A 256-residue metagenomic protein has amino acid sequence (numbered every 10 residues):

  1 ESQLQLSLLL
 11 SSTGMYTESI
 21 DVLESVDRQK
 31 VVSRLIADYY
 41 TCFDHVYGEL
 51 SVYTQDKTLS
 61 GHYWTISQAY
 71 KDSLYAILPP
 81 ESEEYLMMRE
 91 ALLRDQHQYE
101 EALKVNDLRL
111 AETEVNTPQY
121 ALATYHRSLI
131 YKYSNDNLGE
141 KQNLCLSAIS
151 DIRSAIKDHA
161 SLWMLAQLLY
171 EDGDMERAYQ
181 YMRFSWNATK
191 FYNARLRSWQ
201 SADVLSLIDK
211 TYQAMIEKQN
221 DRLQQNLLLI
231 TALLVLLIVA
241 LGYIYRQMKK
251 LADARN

Functional and structural regions predicted by a protein language model:
E1-D221: A "functional boundary" signal
Q213-N256: Alpha-helical transmembrane signal-anchor helices
